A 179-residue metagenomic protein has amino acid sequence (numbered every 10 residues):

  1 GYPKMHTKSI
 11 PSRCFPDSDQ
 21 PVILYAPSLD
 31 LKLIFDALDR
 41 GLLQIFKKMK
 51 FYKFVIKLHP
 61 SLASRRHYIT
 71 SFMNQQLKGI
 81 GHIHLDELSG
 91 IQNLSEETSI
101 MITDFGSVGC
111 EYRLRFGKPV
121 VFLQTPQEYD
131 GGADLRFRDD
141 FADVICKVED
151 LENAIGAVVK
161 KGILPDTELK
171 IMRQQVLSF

Functional and structural regions predicted by a protein language model:
G1-I34, P60, L164-K170: A nucleotide-sugar donor-handling region in carbohydrate enzymes
P16, I45, N93-L94: Structural alpha-helical scaffold elements that stabilize or flank donor/cofactor-binding regions in carbohydrate
V22, K53, S99-I100: Structural motif
D36-F54: Short hydrophobic signal-anchor/transmembrane segments that target glycosyltransferases and glycosylation machinery
V55-R65: Glycosyltransferase donor-sugar binding loop
R65-C110: Donor nucleotide-activated moiety binding/catalytic core segment of transferases that use nucleotide-activated donors
S107-V176: Catalytic binding pocket for nucleotide-activated donors in carbohydrate/polymer assembly enzymes
